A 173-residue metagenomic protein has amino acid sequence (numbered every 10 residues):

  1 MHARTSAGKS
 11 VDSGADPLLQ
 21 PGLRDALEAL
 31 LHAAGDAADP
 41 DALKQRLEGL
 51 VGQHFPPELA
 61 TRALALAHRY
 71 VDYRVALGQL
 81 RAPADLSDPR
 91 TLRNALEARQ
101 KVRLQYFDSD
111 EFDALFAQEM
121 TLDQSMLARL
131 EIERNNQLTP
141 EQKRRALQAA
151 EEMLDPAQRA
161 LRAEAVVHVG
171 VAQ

Functional and structural regions predicted by a protein language model:
M1-P89: N-terminal Sec/ER secretory leader and immediately downstream segment of secreted/extracellular precursors
H68-Q173: Extended amphipathic alpha-helical interaction segments
